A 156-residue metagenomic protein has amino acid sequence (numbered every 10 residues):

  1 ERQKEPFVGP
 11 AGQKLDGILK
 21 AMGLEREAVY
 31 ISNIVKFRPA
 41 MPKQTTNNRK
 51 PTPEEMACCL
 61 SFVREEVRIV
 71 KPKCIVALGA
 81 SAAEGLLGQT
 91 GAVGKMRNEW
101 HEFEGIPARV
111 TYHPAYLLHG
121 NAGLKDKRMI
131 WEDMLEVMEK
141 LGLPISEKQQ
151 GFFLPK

Functional and structural regions predicted by a protein language model:
E1-K156: A polyanion-binding, active-site-adjacent surface
